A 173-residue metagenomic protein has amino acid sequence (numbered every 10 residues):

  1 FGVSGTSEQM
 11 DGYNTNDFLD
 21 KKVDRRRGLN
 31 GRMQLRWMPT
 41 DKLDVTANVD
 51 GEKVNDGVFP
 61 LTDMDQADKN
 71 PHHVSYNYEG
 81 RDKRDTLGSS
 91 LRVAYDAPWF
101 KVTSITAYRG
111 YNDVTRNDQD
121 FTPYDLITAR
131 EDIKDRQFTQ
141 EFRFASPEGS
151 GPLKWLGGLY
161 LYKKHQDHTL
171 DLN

Functional and structural regions predicted by a protein language model:
F1-M10, N14, F18-G57, D85-L91 (+3 more regions): Transmembrane beta-barrel wall of Gram-negative outer-membrane proteins
F1-V3, V23-R27, P60, A67-N70 (+2 more regions): Short, surface-exposed linear patches
V3, M33, N70-H72, E79 (+2 more regions): Conserved structural-core and active-site-/substrate-pathway-adjacent residues in large, well-folded domains of enzymes
E8, Y13-K21, V58-M64, T115-P123 (+1 more regions): Outer-membrane beta-barrel translocator domains and adjoining extracellular loop/strand segments of Gram-negative
D44-T86, D125, A129-I133, K164-N173: Flexible loop and strand-edge segments within Gram-negative outer membrane beta-barrel domains
N77-G80, L91, T106: Flexible, low-complexity linker and terminal segments
D96-N173: Replace "related TpsB outer-membrane translocases also match" with "some related outer-membrane beta-barrels such as
